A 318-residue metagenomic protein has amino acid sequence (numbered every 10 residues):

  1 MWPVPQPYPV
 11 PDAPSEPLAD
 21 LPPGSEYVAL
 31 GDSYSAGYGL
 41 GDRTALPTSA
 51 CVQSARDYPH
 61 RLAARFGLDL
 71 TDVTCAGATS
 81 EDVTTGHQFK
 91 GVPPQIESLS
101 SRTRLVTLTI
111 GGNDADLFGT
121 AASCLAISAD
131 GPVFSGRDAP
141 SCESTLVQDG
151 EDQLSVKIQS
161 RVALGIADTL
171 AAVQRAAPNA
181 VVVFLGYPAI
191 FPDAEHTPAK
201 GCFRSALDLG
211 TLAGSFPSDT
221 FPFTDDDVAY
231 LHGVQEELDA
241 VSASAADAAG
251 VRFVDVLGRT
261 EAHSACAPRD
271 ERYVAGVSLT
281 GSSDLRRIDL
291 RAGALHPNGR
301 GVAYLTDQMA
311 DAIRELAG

Functional and structural regions predicted by a protein language model:
M1-D20, G318: C-terminal region of N-terminal signal peptides and the immediate post-cleavage residues of exported proteins
P11-G77, I96, A122-S135: Serine-esterase "nucleophile elbow" of acetyl-processing enzymes
E26-G31, S35-G37, D69-T74, R104-T109 (+4 more regions): Structural recognition of the beta-strand scaffold that forms the well-ordered cores of secreted hydrolase catalytic
Y38, F89-K157, A189-P192, D289: Oxyanion-hole/transition-state-stabilizing segment in secreted/luminal serine hydrolases and related acyltransferases
R43-L46, A122-V156, T197-V228: A solvent-exposed, charged loop/short amphipathic helix patch at secondary-structure junctions
R61-L70, R161-V181, D227, L231-D255: A structural motif corresponding to the C-terminal end of an alpha-helix and its immediate exit/capping segment
A78-I96, S264-T280: Charged, often glycine-rich, active-site loop that binds/positions anionic groups
P188-A317: Catalytic His-Asp segment of secreted/periplasmic serine-dependent ester chemistry enzymes
